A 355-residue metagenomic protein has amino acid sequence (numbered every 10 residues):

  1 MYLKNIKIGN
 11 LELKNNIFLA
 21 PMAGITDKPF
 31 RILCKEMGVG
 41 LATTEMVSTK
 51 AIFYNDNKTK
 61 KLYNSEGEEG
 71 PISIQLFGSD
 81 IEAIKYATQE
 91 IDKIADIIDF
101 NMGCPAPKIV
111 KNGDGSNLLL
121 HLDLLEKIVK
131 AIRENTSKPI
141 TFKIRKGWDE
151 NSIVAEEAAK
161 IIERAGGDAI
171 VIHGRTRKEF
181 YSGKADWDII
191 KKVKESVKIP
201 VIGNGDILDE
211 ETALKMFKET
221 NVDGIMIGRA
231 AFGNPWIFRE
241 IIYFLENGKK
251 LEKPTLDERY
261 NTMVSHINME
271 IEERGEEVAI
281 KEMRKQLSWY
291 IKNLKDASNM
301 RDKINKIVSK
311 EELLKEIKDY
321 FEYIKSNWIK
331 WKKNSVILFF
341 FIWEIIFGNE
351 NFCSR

Functional and structural regions predicted by a protein language model:
M1-N5, G9, L13, I17 (+9 more regions): Alpha/beta catalytic cores of nucleotide-metabolism and tRNA/nucleoside-modifying enzymes
Y2-K7, M22-D92: Glycine-rich, positively charged N-terminal anion/phosphate-binding segment
I6-F18, F53-P71, C104-N112, S137-T141 (+1 more regions): N-terminal small/glycine-rich loop or linker at the start of catalytic domains across soluble metabolic enzymes
I17-A20, A42-T44, I72-L76, I98 (+4 more regions): Hydrophobic faces of well-ordered beta-strands that scaffold small-molecule active sites in alpha/beta enzyme cores
A20-A23, L76, N117, H121 (+5 more regions): Glycine- and other small-residue-rich loops at beta-strand/loop junctions that grip anionic moieties
M22, V47-T49, F77-S79, G103-P105 (+4 more regions): Active-site beta-loop-alpha junctions enriched in small/polar residues
Y86-I98, M102-N112, D123-I199: Alpha/beta enzyme core
